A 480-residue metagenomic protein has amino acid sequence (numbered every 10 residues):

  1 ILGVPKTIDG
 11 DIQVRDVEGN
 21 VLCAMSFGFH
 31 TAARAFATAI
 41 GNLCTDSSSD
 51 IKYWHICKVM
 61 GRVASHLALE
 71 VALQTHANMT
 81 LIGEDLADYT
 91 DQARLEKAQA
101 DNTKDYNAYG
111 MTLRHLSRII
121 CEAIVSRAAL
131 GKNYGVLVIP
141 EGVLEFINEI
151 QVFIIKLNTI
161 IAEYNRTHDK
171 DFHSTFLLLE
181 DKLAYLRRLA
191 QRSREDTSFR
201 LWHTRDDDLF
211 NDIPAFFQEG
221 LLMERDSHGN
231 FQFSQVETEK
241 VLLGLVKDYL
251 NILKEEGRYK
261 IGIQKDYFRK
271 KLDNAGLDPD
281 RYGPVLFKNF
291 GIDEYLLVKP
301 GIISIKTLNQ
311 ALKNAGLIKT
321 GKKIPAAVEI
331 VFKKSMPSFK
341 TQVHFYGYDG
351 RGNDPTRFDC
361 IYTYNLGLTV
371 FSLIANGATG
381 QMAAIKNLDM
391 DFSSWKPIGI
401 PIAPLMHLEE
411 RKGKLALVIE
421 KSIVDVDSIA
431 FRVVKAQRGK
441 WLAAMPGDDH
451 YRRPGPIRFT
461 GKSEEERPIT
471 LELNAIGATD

Functional and structural regions predicted by a protein language model:
I1-L2, Q13, G19-F339: Accessory alpha-helical/coil subdomains and C-terminal extensions that flank or cap enzyme catalytic cores
K6-G10, G61, L86-A87, Y346-G350 (+1 more regions): Acidic, glycine-rich active-site loops and adjacent beta-strand->loop/helix elements that engage anionic groups
I8, H66, E70, M382-I385: Basic, gly/Ser/Thr/Pro-rich low-complexity segments located predominantly at protein N termini
D9-D11, D46, D359: Acidic side chains
H55-I56, A98-K104, L183-D196, A383-K396 (+1 more regions): Short secondary-structure transition/capping segments
D207-F216, M336-V426: C-terminal active-site/capping subdomain that shapes the small-molecule cofactor and substrate pocket of enzyme
K319-K323, V328, F332-M336, L388-D480: Phosphate-binding loop/pocket of nucleotide- and phosphate-handling active sites
